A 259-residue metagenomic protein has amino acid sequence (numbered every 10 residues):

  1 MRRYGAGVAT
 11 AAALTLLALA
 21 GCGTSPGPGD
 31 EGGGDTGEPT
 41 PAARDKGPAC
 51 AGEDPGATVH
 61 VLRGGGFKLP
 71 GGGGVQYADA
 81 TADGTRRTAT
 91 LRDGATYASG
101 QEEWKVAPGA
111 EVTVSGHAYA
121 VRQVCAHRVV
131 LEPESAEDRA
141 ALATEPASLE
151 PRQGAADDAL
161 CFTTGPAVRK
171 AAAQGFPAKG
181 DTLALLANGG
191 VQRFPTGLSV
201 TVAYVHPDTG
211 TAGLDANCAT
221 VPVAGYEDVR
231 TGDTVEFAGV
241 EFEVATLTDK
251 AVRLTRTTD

Functional and structural regions predicted by a protein language model:
R2-T10, C22-D259: Surface-exposed, beta-sheet-biased, low-hydrophobicity segments with strongly acidic/polar composition
T10-L16: Hydrophobic helical h-region of N-terminal Sec-dependent signal peptides in bacterial secretory/periplasmic proteins
L17-G21: C-terminal motif of bacterial Sec signal peptides marking the signal peptidase cleavage site
